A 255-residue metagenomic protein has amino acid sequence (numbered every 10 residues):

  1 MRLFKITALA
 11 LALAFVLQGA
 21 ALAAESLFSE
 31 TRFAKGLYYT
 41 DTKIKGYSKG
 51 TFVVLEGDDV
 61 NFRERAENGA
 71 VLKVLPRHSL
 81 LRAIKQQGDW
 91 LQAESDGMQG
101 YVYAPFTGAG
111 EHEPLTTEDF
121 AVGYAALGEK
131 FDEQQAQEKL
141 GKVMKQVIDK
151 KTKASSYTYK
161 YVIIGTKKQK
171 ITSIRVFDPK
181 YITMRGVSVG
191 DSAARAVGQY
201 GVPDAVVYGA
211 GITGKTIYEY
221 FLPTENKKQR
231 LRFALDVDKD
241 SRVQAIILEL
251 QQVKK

Functional and structural regions predicted by a protein language model:
M1-A8: Bacterial N-terminal signal peptides that target proteins for export
A10-Q18: Bacterial N-terminal signal peptides
G19-A23: Sec/Tat signal peptide C-region and signal peptidase I cleavage site
A24-N61, V74-R77, I84-Q87, G108-T116: SH3-family beta-barrel domains
R65-A70: Short alpha-helix capping/helix-loop boundary micro-motifs
H78, L91-S95: SH3/SH3-like beta-barrel fold
D96-T107: A short macromolecule-binding patch
K130-K168, A193-R242, L248-K255: A cross-family detector of function-defining hotspots
